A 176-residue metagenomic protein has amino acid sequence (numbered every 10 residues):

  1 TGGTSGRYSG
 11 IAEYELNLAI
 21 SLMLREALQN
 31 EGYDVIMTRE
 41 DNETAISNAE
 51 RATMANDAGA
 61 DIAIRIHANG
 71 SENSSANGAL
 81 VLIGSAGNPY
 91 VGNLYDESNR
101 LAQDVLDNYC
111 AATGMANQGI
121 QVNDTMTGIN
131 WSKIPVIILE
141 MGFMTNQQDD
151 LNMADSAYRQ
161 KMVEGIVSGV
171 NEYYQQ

Functional and structural regions predicted by a protein language model:
T1-M54, A58, S85: Active-site histidine-acidic residue metal-binding/catalytic motifs, centered on HxH/HExxH-like signatures
G2-I11, S71-A102: A short, glycine/acidic-enriched catalytic loop
I11-A19, N42-A49, G92-R100, M153-K161: Soluble non-cytosolic domains of exported or imported proteins
L22-D34, N56-A60, A68, L106-M115 (+2 more regions): Sec-exported extracytoplasmic/periplasmic mature domains
Q29-N30, N56-A58, N73-S75, I129-K133: Extracellular/periplasmic catalytic domains that process cell-envelope and extracellular macromolecules
Y33-E43, R65-H67, T113-N123: Surface-exposed patches in mature extracellular/periplasmic domains of secreted proteins
R65-N73, L82, N117-Q176: Active-site-adjacent mobile loop/cap segments within catalytic or ligand-binding domains
D96-V122: Active-site-adjacent substrate-binding region of metalloamidase/peptidase-like peptide-processing proteins
